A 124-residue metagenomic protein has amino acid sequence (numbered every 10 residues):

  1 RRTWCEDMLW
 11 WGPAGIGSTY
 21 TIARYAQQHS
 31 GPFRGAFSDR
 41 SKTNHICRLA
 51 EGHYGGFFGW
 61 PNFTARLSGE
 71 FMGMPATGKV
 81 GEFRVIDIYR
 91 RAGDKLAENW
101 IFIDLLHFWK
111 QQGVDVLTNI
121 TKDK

Functional and structural regions predicted by a protein language model:
R1-K124: C-terminal and inter-domain tail/linker signature
